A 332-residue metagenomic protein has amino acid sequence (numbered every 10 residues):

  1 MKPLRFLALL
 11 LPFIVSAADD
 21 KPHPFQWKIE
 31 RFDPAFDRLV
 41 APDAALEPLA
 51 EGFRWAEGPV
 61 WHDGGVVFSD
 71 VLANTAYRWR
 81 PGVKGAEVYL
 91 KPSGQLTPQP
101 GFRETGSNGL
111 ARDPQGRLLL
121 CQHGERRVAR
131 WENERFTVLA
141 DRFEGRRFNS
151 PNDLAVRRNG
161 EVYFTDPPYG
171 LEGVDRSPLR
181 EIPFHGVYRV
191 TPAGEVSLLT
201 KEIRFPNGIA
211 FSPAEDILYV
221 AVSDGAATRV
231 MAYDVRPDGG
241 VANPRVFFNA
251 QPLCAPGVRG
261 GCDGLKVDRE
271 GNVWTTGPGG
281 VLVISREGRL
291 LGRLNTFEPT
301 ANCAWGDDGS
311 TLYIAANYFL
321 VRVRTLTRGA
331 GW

Functional and structural regions predicted by a protein language model:
M1-K2, A18: Short linear, low-complexity motifs centered on an aromatic residue
K2-L9: Sec-dependent signal peptide recognition, specifically the positively charged N-region followed immediately by
L7, S16-A17: Residue-level detector of intrinsically disordered, flexible termini and proteolytic processing junctions
P12-I14: N-terminal signal peptide c-region/cleavage motif recognized by signal peptidases
A18-W332: Sequence-structural signature of mature extracellular/luminal beta-sheet repeat domains, prominently beta-propellers
